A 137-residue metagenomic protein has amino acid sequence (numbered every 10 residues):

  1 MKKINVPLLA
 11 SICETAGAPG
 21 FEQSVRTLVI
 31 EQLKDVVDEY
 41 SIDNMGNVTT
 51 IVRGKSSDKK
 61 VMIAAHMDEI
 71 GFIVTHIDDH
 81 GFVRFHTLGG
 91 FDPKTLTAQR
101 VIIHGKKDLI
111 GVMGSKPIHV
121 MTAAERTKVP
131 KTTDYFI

Functional and structural regions predicted by a protein language model:
M1-I137: N-terminal hydrophobic/helix-forming segments and targeting peptides
